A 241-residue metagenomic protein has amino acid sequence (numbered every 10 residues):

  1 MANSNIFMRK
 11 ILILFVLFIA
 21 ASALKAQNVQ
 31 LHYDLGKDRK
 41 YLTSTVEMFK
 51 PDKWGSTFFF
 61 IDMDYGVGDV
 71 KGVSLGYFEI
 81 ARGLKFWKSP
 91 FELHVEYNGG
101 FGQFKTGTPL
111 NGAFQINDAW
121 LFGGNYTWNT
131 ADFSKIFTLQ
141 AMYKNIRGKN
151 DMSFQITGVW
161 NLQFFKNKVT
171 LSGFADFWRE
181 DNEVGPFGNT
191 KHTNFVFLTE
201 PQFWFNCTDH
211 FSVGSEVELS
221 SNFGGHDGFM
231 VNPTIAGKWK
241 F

Functional and structural regions predicted by a protein language model:
I11-A20: Sec-dependent N-terminal signal peptides
S22-A26: Sec/Tat signal peptide C-region and signal peptidase I cleavage site
Q27-L75: Start-of-domain marker
N28-D34, K40, K71-V159, F187-K191 (+1 more regions): Outer-membrane pore/translocation modules
L31-L35, F59-M63, V95-G99, L139-Y143 (+2 more regions): Transmembrane beta-barrel strands of outer-membrane/channel proteins
W54-F59, F86-L93, T130-T138, F164-S172 (+1 more regions): Repeated loop/turn-to-beta-strand initiation elements of outer-membrane beta-barrel proteins
K144-S212, E218-N222, W239-F241: Outer-membrane beta-barrel transmembrane domain signature
M230-F241: Outer-membrane beta-barrel "beta-signal"
